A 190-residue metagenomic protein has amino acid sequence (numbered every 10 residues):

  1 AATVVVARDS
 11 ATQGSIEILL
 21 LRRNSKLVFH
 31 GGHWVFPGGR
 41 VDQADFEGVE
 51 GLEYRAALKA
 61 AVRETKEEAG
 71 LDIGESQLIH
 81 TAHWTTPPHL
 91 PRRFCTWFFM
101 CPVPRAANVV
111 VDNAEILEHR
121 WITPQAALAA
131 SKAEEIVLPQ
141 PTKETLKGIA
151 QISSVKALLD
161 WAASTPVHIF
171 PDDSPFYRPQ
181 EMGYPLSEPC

Functional and structural regions predicted by a protein language model:
A1, V28, L90-R93: A short catalytic or substrate-binding loop motif that flags glycine-/basic-rich loops and adjacent residues that bind
A2-V6: Short beta-strand scaffold segments in enzyme catalytic cores
S10-I16: Short, solvent-exposed loop/turn segments that connect beta-strands within catalytic domains and beta-strand-rich
Q13, L27, P87: Flexible, glycine-rich phosphate/dinucleotide-binding loops and adjacent beta-alpha linkers at cofactor/substrate
I16-E67, Q125-A133: Conserved Nudix-box catalytic region and its N-terminal flanking loop in Nudix hydrolases and closely related
Q43, Q77-C190: Nudix hydrolase/Nudix homology domain
V62, I73-L78: Domain-scale activation on soluble regions of proteins
E68, D72: Short alpha-helical functional segments enriched in proximate histidine and acidic residues
